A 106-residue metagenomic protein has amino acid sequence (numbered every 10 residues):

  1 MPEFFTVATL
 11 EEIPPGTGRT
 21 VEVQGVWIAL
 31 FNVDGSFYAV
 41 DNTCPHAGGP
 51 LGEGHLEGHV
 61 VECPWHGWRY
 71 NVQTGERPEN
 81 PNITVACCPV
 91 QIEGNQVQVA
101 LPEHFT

Functional and structural regions predicted by a protein language model:
E3-L10: Short amphipathic
E12-T106: Rieske [2Fe-2S] iron-sulfur-binding domain
